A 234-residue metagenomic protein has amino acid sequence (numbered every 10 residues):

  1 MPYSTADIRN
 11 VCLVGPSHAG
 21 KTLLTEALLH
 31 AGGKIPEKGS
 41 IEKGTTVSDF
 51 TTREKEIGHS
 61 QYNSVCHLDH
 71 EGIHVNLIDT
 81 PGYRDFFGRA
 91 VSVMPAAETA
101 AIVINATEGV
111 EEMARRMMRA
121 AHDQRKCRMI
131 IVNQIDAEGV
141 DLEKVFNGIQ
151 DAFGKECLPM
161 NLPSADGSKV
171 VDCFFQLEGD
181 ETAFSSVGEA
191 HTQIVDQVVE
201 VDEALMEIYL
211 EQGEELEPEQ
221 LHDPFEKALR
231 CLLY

Functional and structural regions predicted by a protein language model:
M1-A19, E37-K38, N105-L233: P-loop NTPase catalytic nucleotide-binding module
M1-I104, V110, F153, S186 (+2 more regions): P-loop NTPase switch module centered on the Walker A-proximal segment
